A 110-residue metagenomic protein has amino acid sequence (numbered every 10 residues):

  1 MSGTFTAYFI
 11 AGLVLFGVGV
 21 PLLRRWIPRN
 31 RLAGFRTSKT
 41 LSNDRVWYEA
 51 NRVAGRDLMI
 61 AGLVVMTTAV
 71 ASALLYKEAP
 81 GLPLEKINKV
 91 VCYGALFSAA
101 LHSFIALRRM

Functional and structural regions predicted by a protein language model:
M1, S42-A54, G81, E85: Membrane-helix interfacial "entry" motifs
M1-A7, L74-P83: Helix-coil boundary and interhelical linker segments in multi-pass alpha-helical membrane proteins
G3-G19, N88-L96: Alpha-helical transmembrane segments
G19-R36, I105: Membrane-water interface of transmembrane alpha-helices
P28-A50: Cytosolic, membrane-interface loops and tails of multi-pass inner-membrane proteins
R52-V65: Select subsegments of transmembrane alpha-helices in polytopic membrane proteins, especially boundary-proximal
M66-A71: Alpha-helical transmembrane segments of multipass membrane proteins
Y76-M110: C-terminal structural segments of small proteins and small subunits
